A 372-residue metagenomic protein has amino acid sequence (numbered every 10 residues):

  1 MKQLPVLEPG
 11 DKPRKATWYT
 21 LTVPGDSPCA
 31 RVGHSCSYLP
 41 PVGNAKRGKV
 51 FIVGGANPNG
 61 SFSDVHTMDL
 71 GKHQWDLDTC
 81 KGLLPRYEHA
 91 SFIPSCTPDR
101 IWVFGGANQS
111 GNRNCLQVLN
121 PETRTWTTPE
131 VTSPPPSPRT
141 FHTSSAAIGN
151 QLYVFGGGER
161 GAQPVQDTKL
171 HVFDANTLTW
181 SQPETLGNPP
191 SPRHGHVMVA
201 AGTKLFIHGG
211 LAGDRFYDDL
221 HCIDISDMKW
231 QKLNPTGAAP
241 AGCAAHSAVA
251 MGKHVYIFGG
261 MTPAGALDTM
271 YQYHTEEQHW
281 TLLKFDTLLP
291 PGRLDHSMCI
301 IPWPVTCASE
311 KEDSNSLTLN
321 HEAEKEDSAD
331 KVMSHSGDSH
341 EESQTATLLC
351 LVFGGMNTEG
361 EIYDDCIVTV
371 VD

Functional and structural regions predicted by a protein language model:
M1-D372: Kelch-like beta-propeller repeat domains
